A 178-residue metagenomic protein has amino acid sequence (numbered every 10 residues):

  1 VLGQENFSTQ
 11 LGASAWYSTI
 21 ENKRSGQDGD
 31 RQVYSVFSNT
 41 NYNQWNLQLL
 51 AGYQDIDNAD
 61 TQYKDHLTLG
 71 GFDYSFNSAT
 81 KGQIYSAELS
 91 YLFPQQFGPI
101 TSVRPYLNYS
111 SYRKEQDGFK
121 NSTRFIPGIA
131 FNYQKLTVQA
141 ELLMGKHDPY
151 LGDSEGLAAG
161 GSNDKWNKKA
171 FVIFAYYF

Functional and structural regions predicted by a protein language model:
V1-G3, F37-N41, S90-P94, G128-N132 (+1 more regions): Transmembrane beta-barrel domains of outer membrane proteins
L2-Q10, Q44, F93-V103: Short loop/turn motifs that connect adjacent beta-strands in outer-membrane beta-barrel proteins
T9-A13, V36, W45-L49, A87 (+4 more regions): Transmembrane beta-strands of outer-membrane beta-barrel proteins
A15-E21, Y42-Q44, A51-D57, F93 (+4 more regions): Transmembrane beta-strands of outer-membrane beta-barrel pores
N22-R24, G70-N77, Y112-E115, G156-S162: Extracellular loop and loop/strand-boundary signature of outer-membrane beta-barrel proteins
D30-Y34, N41, K81-Y85, N121-F125 (+2 more regions): Residues that define the transmembrane beta-barrel architecture of outer-membrane proteins
R31-T68: Oxyanion-binding "anion nests"
L89, D164-F178: Outer-membrane beta-barrel "beta-signal"
